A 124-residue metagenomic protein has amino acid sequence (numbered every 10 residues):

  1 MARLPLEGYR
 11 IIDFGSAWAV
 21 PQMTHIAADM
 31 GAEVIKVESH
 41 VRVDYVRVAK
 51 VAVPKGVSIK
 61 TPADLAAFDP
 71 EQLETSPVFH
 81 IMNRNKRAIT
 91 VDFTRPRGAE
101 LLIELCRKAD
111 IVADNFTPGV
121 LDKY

Functional and structural regions predicted by a protein language model:
M1-Y124: N-terminal helix-loop segment corresponding to the beta1-alpha1 unit of nucleotide/adenylate-binding folds
